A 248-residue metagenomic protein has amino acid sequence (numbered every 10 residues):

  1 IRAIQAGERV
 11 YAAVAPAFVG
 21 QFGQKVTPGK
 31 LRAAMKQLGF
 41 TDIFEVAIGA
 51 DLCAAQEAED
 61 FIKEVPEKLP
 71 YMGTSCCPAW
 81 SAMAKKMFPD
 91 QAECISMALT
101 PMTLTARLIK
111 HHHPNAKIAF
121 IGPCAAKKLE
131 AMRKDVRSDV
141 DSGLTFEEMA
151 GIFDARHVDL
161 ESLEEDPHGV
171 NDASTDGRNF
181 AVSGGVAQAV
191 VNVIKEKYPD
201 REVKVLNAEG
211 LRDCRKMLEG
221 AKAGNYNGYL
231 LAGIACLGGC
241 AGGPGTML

Functional and structural regions predicted by a protein language model:
R2-L248: Iron-sulfur-associated redox domains of electron-transfer enzymes in respiratory and anaerobic energy metabolism
